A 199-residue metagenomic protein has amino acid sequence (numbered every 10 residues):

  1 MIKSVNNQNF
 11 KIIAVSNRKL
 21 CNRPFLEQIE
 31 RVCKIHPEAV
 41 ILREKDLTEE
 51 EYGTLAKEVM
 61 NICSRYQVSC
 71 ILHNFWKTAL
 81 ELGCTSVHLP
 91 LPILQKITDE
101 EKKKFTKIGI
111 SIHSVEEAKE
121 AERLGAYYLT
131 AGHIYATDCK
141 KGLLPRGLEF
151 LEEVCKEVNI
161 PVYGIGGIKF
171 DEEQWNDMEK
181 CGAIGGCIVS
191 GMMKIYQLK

Functional and structural regions predicted by a protein language model:
M1-Q28, E153: N-terminal amphipathic alpha-helix/helix-capping segment at the start of soluble metabolic enzymes
F10-S16, V40-L42, C70-L72, V87-L89 (+4 more regions): Hydrophobic faces of well-ordered beta-strands that scaffold small-molecule active sites in alpha/beta enzyme cores
A14, L89-E101, T130-G142, G167-K199: Glycine-rich phosphate-binding active-site loops on the catalytic face of alpha/beta enzymes
I29-H36, S64-R65, E100-K103, E122-G125 (+2 more regions): Acidic (Asp/Glu)-rich catalytic clusters
I41-E51, H133-K140: Glycine-rich, proline-tolerant flexible connector loops at the mouths of alpha/beta enzymes
Y52-L72, L91-L94, T98-S114, L144-K169: Alpha-helix-loop-beta-strand connector modules within alpha/beta enzyme cores
C70-T85, H113-A126, E157-I188: Catalytic cores of alpha/beta
L82, S86, G109-K156, I195-Q197: Glycine/Thr-rich beta-alpha phosphate-binding loop at enzyme active sites
